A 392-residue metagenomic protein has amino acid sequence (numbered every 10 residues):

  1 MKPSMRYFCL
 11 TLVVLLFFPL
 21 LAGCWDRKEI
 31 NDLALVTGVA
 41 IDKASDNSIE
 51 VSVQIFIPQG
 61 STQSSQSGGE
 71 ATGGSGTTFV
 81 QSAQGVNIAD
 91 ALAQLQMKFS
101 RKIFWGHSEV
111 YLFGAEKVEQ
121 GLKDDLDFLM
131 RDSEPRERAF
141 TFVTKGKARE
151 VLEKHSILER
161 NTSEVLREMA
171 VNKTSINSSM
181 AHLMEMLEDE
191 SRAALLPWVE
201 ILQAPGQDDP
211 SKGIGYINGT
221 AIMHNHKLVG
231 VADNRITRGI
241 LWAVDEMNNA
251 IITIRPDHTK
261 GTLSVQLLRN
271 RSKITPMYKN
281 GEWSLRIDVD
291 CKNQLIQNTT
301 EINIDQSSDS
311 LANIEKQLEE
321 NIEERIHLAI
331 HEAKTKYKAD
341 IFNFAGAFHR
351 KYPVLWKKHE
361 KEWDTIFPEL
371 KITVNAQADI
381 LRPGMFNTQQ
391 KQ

Functional and structural regions predicted by a protein language model:
K2-V13, P19-Q392: Membrane-proximal alpha-helical signals and transmembrane carboxylates
